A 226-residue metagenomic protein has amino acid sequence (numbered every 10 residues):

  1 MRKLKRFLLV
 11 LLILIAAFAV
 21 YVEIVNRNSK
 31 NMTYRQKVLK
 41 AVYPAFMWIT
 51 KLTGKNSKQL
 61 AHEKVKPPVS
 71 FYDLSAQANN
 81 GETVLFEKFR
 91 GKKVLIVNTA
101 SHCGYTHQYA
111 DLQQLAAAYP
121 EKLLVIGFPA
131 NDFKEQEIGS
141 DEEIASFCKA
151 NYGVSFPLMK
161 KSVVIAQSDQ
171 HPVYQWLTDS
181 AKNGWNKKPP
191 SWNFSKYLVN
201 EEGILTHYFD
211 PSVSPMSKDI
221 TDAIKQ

Functional and structural regions predicted by a protein language model:
R2-F71: N-terminal targeting signals for export/organelle localization
V84-Q108, L112, L124-P129: Short active-site neighborhood of thiol/selenol oxidoreductases, capturing the structured segment around
R90-V94, P120-L124, Y152-P157, E201-I204: Loop/turn elements at helix/coil->beta-strand transitions in domains of secreted/extracellular proteins
N98, K122-D141, V154-Q167: Thiol-based oxidoreductase modules, predominantly thioredoxin-like and allied folds used for disulfide exchange
G104-A118, G139-E142: Typically the conserved alpha-helix immediately C-terminal to a functionally engaged Cys/Sec in thioredoxin-like
E142-N193: Short, internal strand/loop/helix patches that form the active-site neighborhood or redox-interaction surface
P172-Q175, S180-Q226: Thiol-/selenol-based redox modules, centered on thioredoxin-like and closely related oxidoreductase domains
